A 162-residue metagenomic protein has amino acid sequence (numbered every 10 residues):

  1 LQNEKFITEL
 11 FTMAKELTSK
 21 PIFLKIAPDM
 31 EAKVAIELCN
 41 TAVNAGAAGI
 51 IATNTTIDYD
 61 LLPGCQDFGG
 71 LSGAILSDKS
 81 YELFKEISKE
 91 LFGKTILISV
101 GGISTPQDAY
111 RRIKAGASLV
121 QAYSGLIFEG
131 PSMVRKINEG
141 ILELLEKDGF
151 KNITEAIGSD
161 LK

Functional and structural regions predicted by a protein language model:
L1-K5, T41-G93: Glycine/Thr-rich beta-alpha phosphate-binding loop at enzyme active sites
E4-K15, A35, C39-N40, Y81-K85 (+3 more regions): Generic structural signal for well-ordered alpha-helices, preferentially at hydrophobic/aromatic core positions
L17-P28, K89-S99: Short beta-strand/loop segments at the ligand-binding rim of alpha/beta enzyme cores
K25-D29, T53-I57, G102-S104, G125: Active-site beta-loop-alpha junctions enriched in small/polar residues
M30-N44, K89-G93, I103-V120: Catalytic cores of alpha/beta
A48-I57, A109-K136: Glycine-rich phosphate-binding active-site loops on the catalytic face of alpha/beta enzymes
D60-G73, L126-F150: C-terminal helical cap(s) of enzyme catalytic domains, especially alpha/beta-barrels
T154-K162: A short, charged, Gly/Pro-tolerant segment at domain boundaries
